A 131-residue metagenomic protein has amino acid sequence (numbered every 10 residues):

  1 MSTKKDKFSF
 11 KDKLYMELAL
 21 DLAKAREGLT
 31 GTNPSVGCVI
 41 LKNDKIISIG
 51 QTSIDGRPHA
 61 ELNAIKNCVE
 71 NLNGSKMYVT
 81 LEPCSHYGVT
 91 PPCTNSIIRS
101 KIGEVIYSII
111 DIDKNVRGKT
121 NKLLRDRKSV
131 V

Functional and structural regions predicted by a protein language model:
M1-S9: Secretory/periplasmic and organellar redox-cofactor proteins
S2, L20, G31-T32, L41-K42: Non-catalytic interface/targeting segments
T3, A19, A23-A25, A60 (+1 more regions): A sequence-composition feature that detects small, non-aromatic residues
F8-G31: Short, basic/aromatic recognition patches
F10, I40-V131: Zn2+-dependent cytidine deaminase-like catalytic core
G31-V36, N73-S75: Acidic, glycine-enriched active-site microenvironments
